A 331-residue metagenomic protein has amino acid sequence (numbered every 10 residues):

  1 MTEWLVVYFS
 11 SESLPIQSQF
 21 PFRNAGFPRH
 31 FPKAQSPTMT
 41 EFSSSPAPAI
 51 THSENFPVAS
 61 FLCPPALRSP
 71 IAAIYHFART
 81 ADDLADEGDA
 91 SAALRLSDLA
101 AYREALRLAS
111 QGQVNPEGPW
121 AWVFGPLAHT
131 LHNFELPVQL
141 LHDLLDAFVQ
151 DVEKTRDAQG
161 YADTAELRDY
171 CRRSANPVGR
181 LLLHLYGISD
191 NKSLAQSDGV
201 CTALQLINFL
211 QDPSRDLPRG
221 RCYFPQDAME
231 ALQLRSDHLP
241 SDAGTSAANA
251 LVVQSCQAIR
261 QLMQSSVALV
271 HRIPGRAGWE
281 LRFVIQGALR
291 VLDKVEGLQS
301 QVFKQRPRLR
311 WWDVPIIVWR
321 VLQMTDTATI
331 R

Functional and structural regions predicted by a protein language model:
M1: Short polybasic linear motifs
Y8, Q17-Q19, H30, Q35: Low-complexity, intrinsically disordered or signal/transmembrane-proximal segments
I16-F22, R172: Exposed boundary/loop context
P37-L204, L210, S214-R331: Catalytic cores of Mg2+-dependent Asp-rich isoprenoid enzymes
